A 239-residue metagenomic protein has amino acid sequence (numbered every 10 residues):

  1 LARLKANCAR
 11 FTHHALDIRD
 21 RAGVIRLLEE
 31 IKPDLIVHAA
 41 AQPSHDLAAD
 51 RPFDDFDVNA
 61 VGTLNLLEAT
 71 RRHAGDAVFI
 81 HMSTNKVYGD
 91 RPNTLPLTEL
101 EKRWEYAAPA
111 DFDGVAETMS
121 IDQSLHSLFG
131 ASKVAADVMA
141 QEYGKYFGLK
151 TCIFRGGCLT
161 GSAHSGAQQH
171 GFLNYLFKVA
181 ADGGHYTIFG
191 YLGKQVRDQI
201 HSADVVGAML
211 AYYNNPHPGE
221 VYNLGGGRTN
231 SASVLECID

Functional and structural regions predicted by a protein language model:
L1-G157: N-terminal Rossmann-like NAD(P)+-binding domain of SDR-like oxidoreductases, especially those catalyzing
R19, D50, V58-V61, S127 (+4 more regions): Residue-level signal for the nucleotide or nucleotide-sugar donor/cofactor binding architecture
G23, N65-E68, Q199, D204-G207 (+1 more regions): Conserved mid-core alpha-helix of short-chain dehydrogenase/reductase
R51, A69, H73, V179-G183 (+1 more regions): Generic structural signal for alpha-helix termini and adjacent loop/cap motifs
K133, R155, A163, K194-R197: Short, cationic motifs built from Arg/Lys/His that form the positively charged side of catalytic pockets
V134, F147, T160-N174, G184 (+4 more regions): Glycine/proline-rich active-site loop of Rossmann-fold NAD(P)-dependent oxidoreductases
A232-D239: PAPS/PAP-binding and catalytic site of the sulfotransferase fold
